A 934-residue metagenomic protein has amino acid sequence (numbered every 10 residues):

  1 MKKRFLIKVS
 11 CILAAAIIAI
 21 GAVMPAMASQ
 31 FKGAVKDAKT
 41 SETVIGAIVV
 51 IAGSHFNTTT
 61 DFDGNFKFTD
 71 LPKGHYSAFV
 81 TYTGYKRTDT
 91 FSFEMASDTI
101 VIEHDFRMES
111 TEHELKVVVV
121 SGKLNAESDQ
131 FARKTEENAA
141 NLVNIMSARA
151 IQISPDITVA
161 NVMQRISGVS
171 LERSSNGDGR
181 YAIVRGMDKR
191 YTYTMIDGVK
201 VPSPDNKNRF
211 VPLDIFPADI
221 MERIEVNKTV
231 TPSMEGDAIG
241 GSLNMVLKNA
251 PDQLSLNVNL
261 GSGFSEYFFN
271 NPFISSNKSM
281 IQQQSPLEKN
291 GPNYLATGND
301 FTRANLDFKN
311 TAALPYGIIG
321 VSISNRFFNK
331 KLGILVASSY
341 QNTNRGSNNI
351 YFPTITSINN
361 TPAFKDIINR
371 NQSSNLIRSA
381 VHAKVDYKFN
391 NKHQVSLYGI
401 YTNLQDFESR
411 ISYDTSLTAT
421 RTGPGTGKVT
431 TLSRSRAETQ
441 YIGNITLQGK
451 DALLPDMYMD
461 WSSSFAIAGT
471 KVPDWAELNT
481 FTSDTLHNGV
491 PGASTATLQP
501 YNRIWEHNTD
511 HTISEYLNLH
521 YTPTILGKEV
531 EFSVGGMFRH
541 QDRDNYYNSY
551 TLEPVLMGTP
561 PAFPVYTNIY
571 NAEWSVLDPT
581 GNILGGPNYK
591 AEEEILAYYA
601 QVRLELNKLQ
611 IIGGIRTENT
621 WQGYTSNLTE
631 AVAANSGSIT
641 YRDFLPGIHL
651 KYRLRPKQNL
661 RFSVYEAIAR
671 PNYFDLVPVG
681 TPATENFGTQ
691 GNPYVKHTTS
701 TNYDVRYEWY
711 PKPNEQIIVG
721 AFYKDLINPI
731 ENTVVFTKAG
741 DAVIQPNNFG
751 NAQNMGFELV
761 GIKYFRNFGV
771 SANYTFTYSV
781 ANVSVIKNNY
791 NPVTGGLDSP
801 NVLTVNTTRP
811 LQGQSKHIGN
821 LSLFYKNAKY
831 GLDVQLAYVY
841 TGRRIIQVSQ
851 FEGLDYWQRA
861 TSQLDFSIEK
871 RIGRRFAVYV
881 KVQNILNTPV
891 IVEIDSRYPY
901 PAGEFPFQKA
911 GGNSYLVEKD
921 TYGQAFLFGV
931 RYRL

Functional and structural regions predicted by a protein language model:
Q30, A304-R410, G443, P646-I648: Transmembrane beta-barrel wall of Gram-negative outer-membrane proteins
K36, I48-V50, T81-T83, V101-Q152 (+2 more regions): Short, acidic, small-residue-rich periplasmic hinge/interaction motif at the N-terminus of Gram-negative outer-membrane
A160-K200, R223, G241-S242: Extracytoplasmic beta-strand/coil segments of soluble accessory domains associated with Gram-negative outer-membrane
L171, V199-K228, K248, F273-I274: Short acidic/polar hinge/loop motifs at secondary-structure boundaries that mediate gating or recognition
I215-N259: A beta-strand signature from Gram-negative outer-membrane beta-barrel systems, especially the internal plug domain
P424-Q448, I583-L596, I668-L726, T737-Y764 (+2 more regions): Outer-membrane beta-barrel signature, preferentially recognizing the C-terminal barrel domain of Gram-negative
Y723-D725, V743-R844: Gram-negative outer-membrane beta-barrel transporters
Y840-Q847, K870-L934: C-terminal beta-signal and adjacent terminal beta-strands/loops of Gram-negative outer-membrane beta-barrel proteins
